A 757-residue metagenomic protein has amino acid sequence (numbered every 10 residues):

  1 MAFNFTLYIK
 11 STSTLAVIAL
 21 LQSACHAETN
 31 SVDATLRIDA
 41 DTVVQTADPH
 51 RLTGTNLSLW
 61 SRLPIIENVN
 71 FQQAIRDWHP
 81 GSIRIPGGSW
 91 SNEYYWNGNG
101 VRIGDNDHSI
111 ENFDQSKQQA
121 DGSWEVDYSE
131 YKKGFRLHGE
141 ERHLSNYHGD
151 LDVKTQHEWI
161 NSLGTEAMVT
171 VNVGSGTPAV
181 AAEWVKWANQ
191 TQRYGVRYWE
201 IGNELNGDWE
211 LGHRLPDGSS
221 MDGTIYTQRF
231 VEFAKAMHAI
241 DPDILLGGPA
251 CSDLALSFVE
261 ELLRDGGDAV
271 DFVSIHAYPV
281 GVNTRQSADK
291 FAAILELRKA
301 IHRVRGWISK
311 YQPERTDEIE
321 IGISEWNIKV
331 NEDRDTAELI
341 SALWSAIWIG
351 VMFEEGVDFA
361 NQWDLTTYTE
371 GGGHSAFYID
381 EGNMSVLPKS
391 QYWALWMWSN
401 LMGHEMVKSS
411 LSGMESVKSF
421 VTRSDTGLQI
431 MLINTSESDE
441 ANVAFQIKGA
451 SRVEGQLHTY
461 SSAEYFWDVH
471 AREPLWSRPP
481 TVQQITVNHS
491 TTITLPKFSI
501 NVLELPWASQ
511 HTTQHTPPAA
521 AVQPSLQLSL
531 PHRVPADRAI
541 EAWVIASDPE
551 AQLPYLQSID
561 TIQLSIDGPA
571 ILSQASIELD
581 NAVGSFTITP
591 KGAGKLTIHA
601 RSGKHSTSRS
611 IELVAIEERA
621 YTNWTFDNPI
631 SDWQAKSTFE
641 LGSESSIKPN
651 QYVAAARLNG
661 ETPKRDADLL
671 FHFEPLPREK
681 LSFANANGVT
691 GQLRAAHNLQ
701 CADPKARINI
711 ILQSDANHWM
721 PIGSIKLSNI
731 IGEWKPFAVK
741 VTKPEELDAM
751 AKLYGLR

Functional and structural regions predicted by a protein language model:
S31-D268: N-terminal catalytic cores of secreted or lumenal carbohydrate-active enzymes
R51, I616-E640: Extracellular carbohydrate-recognition regions
S91, I323, N327-T426: Aromatic/acidic polysaccharide-binding cleft in carbohydrate-active enzymes
G223-S345, E355: Noncatalytic carbohydrate-binding groove/subsite architecture in carbohydrate-active enzymes
E415-V453, L457-S462, S499-E504: Carbohydrate-binding surface patches
Q514-P554, H605-E618: Short S/T/G/P-enriched beta-strand
S643-L669: Short carbohydrate-recognition loop motifs
T662-K752: Extracellular ligand-binding interfaces
